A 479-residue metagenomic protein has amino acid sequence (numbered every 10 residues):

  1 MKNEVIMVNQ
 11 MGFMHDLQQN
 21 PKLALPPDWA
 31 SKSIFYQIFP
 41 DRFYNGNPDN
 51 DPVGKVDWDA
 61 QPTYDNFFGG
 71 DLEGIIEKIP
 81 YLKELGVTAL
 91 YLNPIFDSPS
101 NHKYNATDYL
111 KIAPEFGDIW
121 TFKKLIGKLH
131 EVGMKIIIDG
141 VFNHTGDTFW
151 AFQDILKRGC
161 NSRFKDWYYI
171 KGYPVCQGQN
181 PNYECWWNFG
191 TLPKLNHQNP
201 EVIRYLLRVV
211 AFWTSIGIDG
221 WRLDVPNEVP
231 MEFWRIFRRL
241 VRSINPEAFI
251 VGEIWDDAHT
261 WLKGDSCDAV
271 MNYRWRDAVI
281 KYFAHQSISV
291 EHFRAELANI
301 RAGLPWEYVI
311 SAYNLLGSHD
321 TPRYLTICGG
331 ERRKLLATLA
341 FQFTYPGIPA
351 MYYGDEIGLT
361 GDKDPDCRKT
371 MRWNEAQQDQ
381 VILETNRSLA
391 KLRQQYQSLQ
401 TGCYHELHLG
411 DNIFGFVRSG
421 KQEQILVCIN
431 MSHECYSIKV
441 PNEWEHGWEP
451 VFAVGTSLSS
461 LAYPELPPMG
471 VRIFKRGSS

Functional and structural regions predicted by a protein language model:
M1-F39, F43-N45, D49-T88, K123 (+5 more regions): Carbohydrate-interacting/catalytic domains
Q19-L23, I75-E77, R235-F237, L297-N299 (+1 more regions): Short alpha-helical segments and helix-capping/turn motifs at coil-helix boundaries
P26-F35, F39-T88, I95-I216, F237 (+2 more regions): Substrate-binding/active-site clefts of carbohydrate-active enzymes
I34-Y36, L90-L92, I136-I138, W221 (+4 more regions): Hydrophobic faces of well-ordered beta-strands that scaffold small-molecule active sites in alpha/beta enzyme cores
I38, L82, L92, Y109 (+9 more regions): Conserved, mostly hydrophobic/aromatic
D41-Y44, F96-D97, F142-N143, T214 (+8 more regions): Short, solvent-exposed loop/turn segments at secondary-structure junctions
I126-V132, H144, F149, Q153-G159 (+7 more regions): Active-site-proximal helices and loops of the catalytic beta/alpha 8
E307-G329: Active-site clefts of carbohydrate-active enzymes
